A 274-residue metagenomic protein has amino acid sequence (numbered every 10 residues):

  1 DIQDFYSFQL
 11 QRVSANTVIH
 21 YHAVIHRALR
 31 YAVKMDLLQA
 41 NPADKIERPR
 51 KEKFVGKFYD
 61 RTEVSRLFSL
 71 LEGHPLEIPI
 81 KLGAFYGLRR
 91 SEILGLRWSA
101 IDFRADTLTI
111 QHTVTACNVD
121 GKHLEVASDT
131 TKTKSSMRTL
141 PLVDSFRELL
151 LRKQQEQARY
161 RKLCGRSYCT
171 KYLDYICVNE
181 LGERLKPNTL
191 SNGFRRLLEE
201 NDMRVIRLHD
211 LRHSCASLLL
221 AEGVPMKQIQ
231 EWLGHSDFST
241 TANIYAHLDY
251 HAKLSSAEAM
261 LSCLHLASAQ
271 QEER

Functional and structural regions predicted by a protein language model:
D1-L37, K53, E183-L190, R204-D210: N-terminal core-binding DNA-recognition domain of tyrosine site-specific recombinases/integrases
I2, I25-A28, D36, I46 (+8 more regions): Conserved hydrophobic/aromatic pocket- or pore-lining residues that grip, position, or stack substrates in active sites
D4, A23, R27, D144 (+5 more regions): Generic recognition of well-ordered alpha-helical segments within structured catalytic/regulatory domains
R12-A15, S65, S69, G73-L76 (+5 more regions): Short, basic (Lys/Arg/His-rich) helix/loop patches that form interaction surfaces in the mid-to-C-terminal regions
A15, I19, K34, L38-A40 (+5 more regions): Basic, Lys/Arg- and aromatic-enriched nucleic-acid-binding interface segment
D44-K45, A105-Q111, R207, L218 (+2 more regions): Short functional hotspots where side chains directly engage DNA or cofactors
T62-E72, V119-A127, E222, N243 (+1 more regions): DNA/chromatin major-groove-contacting recognition/catalytic segments
A105, A116-M137, D144-F146, R152 (+4 more regions): C-terminal secondary-structure termini that scaffold catalytic or DNA-interacting sites
